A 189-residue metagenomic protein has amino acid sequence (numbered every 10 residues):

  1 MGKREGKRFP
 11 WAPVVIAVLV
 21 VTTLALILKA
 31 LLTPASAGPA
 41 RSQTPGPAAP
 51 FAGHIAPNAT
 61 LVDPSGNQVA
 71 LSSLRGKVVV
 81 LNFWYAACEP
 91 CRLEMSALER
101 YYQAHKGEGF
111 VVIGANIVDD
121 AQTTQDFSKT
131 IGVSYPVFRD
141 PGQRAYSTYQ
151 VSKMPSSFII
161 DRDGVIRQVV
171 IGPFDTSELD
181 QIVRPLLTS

Functional and structural regions predicted by a protein language model:
M1-I55, S189: N-terminal targeting signals for export/organelle localization
P13, D126-S134, R139-T188: Thiol/disulfide oxidoreductase modules built on the thioredoxin-like
R41-Q43, T60-G66, V137-D140: Short gly/ser/thr-rich secondary-structure transition/capping motifs
P50-H54, N58-V79: A short beta-strand-turn-helix
V69-R92, L98: Short active-site neighborhood of thiol/selenol oxidoreductases, capturing the structured segment around
N82, V112-N116, F158, V169-V170: Soluble periplasmic/extracytoplasmic beta-strand elements of cell-envelope proteins
R92-I131, P141-T148: Structural microenvironment flanking redox-active thiols in thiol-disulfide oxidoreductases
